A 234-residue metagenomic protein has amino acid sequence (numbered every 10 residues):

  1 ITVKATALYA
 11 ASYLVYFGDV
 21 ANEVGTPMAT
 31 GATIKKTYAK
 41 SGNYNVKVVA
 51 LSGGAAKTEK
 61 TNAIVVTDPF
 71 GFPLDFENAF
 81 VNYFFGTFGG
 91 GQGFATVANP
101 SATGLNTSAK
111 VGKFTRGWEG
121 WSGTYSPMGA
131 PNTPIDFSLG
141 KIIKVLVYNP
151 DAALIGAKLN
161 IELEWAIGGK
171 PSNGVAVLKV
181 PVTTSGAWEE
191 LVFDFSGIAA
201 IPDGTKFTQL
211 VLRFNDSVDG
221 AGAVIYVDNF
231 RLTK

Functional and structural regions predicted by a protein language model:
I1-F72: Extracellular/lumenal mature domains of secreted and surface-exposed proteins
V65-K234: Beta-rich carbohydrate-recognition modules and glycan-binding surfaces
